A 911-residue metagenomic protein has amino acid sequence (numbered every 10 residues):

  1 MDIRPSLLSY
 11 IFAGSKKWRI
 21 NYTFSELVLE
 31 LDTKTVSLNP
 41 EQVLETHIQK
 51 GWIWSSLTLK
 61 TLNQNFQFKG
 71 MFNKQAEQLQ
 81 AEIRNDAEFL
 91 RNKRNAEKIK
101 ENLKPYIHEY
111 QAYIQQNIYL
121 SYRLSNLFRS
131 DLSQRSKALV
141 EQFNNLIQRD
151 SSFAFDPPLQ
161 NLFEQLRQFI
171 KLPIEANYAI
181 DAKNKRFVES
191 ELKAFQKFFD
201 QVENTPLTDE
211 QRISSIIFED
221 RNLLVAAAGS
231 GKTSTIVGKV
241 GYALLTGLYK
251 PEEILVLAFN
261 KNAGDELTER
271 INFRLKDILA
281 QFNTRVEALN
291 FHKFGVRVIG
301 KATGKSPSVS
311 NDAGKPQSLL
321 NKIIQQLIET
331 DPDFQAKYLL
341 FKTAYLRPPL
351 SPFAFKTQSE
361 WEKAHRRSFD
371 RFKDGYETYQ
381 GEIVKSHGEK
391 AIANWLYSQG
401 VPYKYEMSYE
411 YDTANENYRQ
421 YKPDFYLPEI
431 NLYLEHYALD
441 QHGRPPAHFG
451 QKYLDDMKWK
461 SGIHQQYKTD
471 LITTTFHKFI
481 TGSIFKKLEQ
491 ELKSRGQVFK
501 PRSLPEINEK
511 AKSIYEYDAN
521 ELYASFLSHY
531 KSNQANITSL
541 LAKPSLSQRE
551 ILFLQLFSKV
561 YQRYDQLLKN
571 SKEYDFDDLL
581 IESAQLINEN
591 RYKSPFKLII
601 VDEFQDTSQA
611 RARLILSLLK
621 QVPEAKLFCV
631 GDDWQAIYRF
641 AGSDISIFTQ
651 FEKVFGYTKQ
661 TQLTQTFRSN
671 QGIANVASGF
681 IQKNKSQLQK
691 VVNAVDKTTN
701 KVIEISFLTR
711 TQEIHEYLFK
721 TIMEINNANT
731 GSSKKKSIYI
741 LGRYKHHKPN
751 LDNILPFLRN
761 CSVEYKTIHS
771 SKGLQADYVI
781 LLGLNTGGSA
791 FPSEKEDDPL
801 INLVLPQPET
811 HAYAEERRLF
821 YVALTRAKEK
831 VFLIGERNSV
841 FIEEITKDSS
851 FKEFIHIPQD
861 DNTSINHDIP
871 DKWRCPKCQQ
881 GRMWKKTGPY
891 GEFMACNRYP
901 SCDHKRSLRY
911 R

Functional and structural regions predicted by a protein language model:
K17, K60-G70, A96-S306, T825: P-loop NTPase Walker
F24-W52: Phosphoinositide-dependent membrane-docking surfaces
Y119-Y122, E253, A258-L346, G462-D518 (+1 more regions): Conserved P-loop NTPase-based nucleic-acid remodeling module centered on helicase motor cores
Q134, D150-A228, S234-V237, L255 (+14 more regions): Conserved helicase NTPase motor core
L223, T233-I236, V240, Q358-W361 (+4 more regions): Helicase P-loop NTPase motor core
Y242, D456, S461-G462, A610-N700: Conserved RecA-like helicase ATPase core segment that couples NTP binding/hydrolysis to strand translocation
Y379-Q380, K422-M457, W634: Short beta-strand-loop-alpha-helix junction that forms the active-site gateway of nucleic-acid-processing nucleases
S733-S737, L755, R759-S762, K766 (+2 more regions): Conserved helicase C-terminal RecA-like lobe
